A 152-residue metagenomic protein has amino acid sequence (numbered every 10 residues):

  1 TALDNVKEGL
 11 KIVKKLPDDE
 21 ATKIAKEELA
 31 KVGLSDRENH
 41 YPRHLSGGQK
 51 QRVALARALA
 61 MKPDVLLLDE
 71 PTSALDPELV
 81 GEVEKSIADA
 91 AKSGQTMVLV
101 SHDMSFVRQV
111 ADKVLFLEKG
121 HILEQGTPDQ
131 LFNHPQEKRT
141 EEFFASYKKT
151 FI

Functional and structural regions predicted by a protein language model:
H40, M61, S93: Conserved signature/switch motifs of ABC ATPase nucleotide-binding domains
Y41-L45, Q49: Conserved ABC ATPase signature
L66-D69: Catalytic Walker B motif of ABC-type/P-loop ATPase nucleotide-binding domains
P77-L79: Helix N-cap at the start of a conserved alpha-helix in ABC-type nucleotide-binding domains
S101-H102: H-loop/switch region of ABC-family ATPase nucleotide-binding domains
V107-Q109: A short, surface-exposed alpha-helical micro-motif characterized by mixed small hydrophobic and charged/polar residues
